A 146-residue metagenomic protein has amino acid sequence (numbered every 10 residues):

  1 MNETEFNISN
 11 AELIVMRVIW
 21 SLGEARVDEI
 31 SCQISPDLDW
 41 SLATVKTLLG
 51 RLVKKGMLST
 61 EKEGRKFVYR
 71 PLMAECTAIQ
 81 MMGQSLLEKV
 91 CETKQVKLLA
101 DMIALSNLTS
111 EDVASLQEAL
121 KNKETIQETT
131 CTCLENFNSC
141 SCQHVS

Functional and structural regions predicted by a protein language model:
M1-M16, S146: Short alpha-helical segments that sit at the start of domains
E5-A11, E63-M82: Short, cationic-aromatic polyanion-contact patches
A25-Q33: Short acidic, hydrophobic short linear motifs in intrinsically disordered regions
C32-S41: Short helix-coil junctions and helix-kink-helix linkers
K46-G50: Short, hydrophobic-biased segments on the C-terminal half of alpha helices that form "recognition helices"
G56: Glycine-centered, phosphate/nucleic-acid-interacting loop/turn motifs that mediate DNA/RNA or nucleotide
A74-A100: Conserved segment of winged-helix/HTH DNA-binding domains
A104-S146: C-terminal regulatory/oligomerization modules of transcriptional regulators
